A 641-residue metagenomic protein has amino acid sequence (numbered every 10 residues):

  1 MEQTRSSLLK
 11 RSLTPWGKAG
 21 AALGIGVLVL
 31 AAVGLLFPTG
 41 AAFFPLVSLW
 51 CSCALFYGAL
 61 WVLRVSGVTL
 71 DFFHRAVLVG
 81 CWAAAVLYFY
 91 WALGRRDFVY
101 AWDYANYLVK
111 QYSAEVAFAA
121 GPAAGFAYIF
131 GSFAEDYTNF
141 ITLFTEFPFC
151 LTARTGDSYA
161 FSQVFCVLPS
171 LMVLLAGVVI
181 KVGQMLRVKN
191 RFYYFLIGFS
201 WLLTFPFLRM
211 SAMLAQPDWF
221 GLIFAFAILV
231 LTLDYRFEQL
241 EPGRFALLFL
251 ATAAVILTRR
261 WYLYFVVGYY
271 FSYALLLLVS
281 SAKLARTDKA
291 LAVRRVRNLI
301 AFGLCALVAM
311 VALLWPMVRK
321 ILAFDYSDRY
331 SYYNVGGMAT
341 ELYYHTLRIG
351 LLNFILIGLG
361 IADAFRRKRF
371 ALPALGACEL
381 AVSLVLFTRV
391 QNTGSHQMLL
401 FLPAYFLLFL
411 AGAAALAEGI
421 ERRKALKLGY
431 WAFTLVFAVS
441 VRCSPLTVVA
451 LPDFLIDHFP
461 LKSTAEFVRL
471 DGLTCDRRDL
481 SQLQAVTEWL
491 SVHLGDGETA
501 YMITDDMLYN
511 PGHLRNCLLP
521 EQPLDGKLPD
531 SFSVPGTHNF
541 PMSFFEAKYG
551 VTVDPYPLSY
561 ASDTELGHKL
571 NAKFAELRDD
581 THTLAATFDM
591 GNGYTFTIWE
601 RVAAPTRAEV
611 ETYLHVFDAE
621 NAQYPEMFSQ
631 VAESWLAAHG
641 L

Functional and structural regions predicted by a protein language model:
M1-W91, R294-C305: Start-transfer (signal-anchor) and selected internal transmembrane alpha helices of multi-pass inner/ER membrane
A54-R64, L174-V179, A274-D288, I349-P373 (+3 more regions): Hydrophobic, aromatic-rich transmembrane alpha-helices and their immediate juxtamembrane boundary segments
W61, F161-K189, A227, L359-F365: Transmembrane-helix motifs of polytopic, lipid-linked glycan transferases
R75-V79, F192-L196, A246, L250 (+5 more regions): Signature aromatic-anchored transmembrane alpha helix within multi-pass, membrane-resident enzymes that catalyze glycan
G94-A105, A119-L143, V164-F165, M210 (+1 more regions): Membrane-proximal lumenal/periplasmic loop motifs of glycosylation machinery
Y107-A114, F265-L276, R295-L372, A381-Q391: Transmembrane-lumen/periplasm boundary regions of multi-pass, lipid-linked membrane glycan transferases
M210-F220, G394-S395: Short acidic/glycine- and proline-prone juxtamembrane loop motifs at membrane-interface regions of multi-pass membrane
R469-M502, M507, N516-L641: C-terminal luminal/periplasmic domains and tails of membrane-associated envelope-modifying transferases
